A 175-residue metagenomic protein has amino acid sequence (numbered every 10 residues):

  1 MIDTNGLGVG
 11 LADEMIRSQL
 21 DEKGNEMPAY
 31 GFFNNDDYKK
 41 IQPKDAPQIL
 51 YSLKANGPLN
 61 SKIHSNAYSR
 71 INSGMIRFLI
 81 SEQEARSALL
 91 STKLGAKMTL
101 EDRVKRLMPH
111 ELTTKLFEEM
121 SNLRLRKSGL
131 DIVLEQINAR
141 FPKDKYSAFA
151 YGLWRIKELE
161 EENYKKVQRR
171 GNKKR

Functional and structural regions predicted by a protein language model:
M1-K127: Mg2+-dependent endonuclease catalytic cores in nucleic-acid-processing enzymes, primarily RNase H-like
N5-L7, R140, L153: Short, glycine-/Ser/Thr-/acidic-enriched flexible segments
G57-P58, I137-D144: Structural motif
R126, P142-R175: Acidic two-metal-ion nuclease catalytic site recognized across multiple nuclease folds, prominently DnaQ/RNase D-T
S128-A139: Short, solvent-exposed helix-loop connector elements
